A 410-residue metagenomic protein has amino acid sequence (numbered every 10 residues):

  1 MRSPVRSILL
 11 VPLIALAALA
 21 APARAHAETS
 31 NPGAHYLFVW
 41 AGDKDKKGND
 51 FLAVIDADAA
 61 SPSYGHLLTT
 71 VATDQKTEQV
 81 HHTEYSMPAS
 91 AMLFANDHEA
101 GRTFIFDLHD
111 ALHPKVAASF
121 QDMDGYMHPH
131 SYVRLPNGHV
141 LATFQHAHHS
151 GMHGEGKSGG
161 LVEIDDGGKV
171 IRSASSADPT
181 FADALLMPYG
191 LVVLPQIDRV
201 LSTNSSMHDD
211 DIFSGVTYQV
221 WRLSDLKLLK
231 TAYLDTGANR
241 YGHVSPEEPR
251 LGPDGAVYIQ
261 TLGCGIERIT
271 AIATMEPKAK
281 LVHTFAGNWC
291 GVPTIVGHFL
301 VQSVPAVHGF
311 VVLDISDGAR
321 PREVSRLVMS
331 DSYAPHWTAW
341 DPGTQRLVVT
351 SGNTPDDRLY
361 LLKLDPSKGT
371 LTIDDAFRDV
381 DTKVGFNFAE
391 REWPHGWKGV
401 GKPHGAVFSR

Functional and structural regions predicted by a protein language model:
D45-G48, H98-G101, S150-S158, D209-V216 (+4 more regions): Short, solvent-exposed loop/turn segments at conserved positions within beta-propeller repeat blades
I55-S63, I105-P114, D166-K169, V220-L229 (+3 more regions): Short loop/turn segments immediately following beta-strands, especially the blade-tip and inter-blade linker loops
S63-T73, K115-D122, I171-D178, L228-D235 (+3 more regions): Beta-propeller fold detector
Y64-R134: Blade-loop segments of beta-propeller domains
D74-P88, M123-L135, P179-D198, T236-A256 (+3 more regions): Beta-rich, blade/repeat-based domains predominating in secreted/periplasmic proteins but also intracellular
L108-P195: Asp-box/WD-like beta-propeller blade repeats and closely related beta-sheet repeat scaffolds
L186-M187, L191-V311: Beta-propeller domains
Q345, T350-R410: Blade-level signature of beta-propeller repeat domains, shared across WD40, Kelch, NHL, RCC1 and BNR/Asp-box propellers
